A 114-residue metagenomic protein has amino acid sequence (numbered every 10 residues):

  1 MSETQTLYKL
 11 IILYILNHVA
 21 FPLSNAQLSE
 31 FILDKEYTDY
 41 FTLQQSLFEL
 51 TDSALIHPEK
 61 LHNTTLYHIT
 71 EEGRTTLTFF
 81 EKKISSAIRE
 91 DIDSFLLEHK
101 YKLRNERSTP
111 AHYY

Functional and structural regions predicted by a protein language model:
M1-V19: Short alpha-helical segments that sit at the start of domains
N17-S24, T38: Short capping segments at the starts of secondary-structure elements
P22-I32: Short acidic, hydrophobic short linear motifs in intrinsically disordered regions
Y37-D52: Short amphipathic alpha-helical interaction segments
T51-L61: A short, conserved structural fragment
Y67-E81: Basic, amphipathic "hinge/linker" alpha-helix immediately C-terminal to the N-terminal HTH DNA-binding motif
K83-R89: Cytochrome P450 catalytic domain signature, combining two hallmark sequence patches
E90-Y114: Exposed, interaction-prone assembly regions rather than primary DNA-binding/catalytic cores
